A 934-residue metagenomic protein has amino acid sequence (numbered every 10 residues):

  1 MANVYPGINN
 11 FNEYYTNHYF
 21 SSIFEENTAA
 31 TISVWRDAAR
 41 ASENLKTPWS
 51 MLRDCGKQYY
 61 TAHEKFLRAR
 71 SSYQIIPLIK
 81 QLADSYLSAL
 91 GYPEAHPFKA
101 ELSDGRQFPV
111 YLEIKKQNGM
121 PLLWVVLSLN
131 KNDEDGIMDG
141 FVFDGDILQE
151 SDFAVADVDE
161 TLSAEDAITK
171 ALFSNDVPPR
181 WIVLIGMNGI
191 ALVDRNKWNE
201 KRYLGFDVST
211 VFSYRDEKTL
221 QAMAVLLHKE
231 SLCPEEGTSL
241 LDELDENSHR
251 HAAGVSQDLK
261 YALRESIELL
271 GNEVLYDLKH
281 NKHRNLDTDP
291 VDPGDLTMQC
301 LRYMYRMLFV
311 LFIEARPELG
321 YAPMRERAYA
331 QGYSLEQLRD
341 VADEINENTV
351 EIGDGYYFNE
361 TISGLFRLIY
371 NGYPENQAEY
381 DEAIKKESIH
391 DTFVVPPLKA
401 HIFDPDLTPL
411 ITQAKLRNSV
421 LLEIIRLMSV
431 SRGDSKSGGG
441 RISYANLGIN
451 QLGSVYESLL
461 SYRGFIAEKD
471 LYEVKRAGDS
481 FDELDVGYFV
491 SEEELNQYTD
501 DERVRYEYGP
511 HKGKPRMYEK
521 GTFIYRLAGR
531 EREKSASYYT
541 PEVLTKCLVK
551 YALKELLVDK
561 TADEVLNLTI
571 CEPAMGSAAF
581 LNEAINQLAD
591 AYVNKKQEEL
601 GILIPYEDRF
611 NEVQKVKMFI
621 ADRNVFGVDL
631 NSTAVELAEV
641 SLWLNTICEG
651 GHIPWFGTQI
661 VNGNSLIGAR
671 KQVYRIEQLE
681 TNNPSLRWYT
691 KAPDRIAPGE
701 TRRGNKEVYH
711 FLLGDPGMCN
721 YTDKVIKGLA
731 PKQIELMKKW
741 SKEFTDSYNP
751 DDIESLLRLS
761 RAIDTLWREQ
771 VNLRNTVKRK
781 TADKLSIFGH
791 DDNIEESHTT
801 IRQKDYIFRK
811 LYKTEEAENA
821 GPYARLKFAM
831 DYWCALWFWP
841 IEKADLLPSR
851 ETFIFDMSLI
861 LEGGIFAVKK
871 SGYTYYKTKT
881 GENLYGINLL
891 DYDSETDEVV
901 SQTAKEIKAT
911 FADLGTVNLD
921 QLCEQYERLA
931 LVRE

Functional and structural regions predicted by a protein language model:
M1-E934: Charged, often flexible domain-edge or linker segments that flank or initiate folded functional domains
